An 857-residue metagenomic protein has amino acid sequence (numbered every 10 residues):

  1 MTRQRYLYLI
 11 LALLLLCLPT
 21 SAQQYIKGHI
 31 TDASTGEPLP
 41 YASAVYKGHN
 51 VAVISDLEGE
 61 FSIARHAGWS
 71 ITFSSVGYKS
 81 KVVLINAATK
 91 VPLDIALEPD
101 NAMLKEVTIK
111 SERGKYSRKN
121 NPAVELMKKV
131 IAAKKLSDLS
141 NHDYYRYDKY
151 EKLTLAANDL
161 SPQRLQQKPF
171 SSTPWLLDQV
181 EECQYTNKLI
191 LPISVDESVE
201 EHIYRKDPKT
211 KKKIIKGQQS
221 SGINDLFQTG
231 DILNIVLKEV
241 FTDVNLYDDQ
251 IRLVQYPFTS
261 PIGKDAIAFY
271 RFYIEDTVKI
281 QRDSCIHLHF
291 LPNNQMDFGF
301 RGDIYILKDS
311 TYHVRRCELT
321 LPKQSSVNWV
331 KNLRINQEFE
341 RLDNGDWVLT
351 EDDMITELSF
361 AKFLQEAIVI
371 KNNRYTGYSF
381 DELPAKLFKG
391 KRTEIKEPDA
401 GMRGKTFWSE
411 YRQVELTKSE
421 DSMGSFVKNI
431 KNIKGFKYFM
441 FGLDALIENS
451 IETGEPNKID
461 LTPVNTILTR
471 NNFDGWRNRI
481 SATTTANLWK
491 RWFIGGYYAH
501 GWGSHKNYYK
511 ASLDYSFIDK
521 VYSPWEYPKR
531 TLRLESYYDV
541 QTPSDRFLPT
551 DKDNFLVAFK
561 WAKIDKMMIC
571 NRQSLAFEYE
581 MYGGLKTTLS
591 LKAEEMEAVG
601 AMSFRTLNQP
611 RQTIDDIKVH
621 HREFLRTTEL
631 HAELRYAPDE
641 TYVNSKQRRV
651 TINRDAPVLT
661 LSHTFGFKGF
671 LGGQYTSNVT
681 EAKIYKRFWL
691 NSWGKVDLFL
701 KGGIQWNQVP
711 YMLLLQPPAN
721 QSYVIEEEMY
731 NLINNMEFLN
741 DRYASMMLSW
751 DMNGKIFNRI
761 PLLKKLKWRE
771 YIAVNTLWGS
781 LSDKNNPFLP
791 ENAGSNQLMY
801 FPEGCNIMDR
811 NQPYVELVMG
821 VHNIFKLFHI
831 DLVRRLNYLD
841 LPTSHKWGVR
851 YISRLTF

Functional and structural regions predicted by a protein language model:
Q24-I26, A33-G48: Short, ordered, surface-exposed loop/turn motifs in non-cytosolic proteins
I26-D32, G59, I95: A short, amphipathic beta-strand motif
T31, S43, S75-Y78, P92-L139: Short, acidic, small-residue-rich periplasmic hinge/interaction motif at the N-terminus of Gram-negative outer-membrane
G36-P40, S62-W69: Short Pro-Gly-centered beta-turn/loop motif in secreted/extracellular proteins
Y46-G48, S70-V83: A short, solvent-exposed loop/turn motif at the edges and junctions of modular extracellular/periplasmic domains
H49-E60: Short, acidic Ser/Thr/Gly-rich low-complexity loop/linker segments typical of extracellular and cell-surface proteins
R113-C285, L291-G299, A361-F363, A367-T469 (+5 more regions): Structured extracytoplasmic
Y256-F258, F380, G390-F857: Exposed, low-structure sequence patches enriched in small/polar residues
